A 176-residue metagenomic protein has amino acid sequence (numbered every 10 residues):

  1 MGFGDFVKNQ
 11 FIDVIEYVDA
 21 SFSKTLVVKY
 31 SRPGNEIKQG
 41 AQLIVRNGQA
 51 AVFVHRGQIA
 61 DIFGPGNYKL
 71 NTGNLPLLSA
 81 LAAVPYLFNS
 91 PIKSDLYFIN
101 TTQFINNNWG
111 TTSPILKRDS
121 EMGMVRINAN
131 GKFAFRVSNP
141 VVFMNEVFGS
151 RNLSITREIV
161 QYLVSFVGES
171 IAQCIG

Functional and structural regions predicted by a protein language model:
M1-G176: N-terminal hydrophobic membrane-entry segments
